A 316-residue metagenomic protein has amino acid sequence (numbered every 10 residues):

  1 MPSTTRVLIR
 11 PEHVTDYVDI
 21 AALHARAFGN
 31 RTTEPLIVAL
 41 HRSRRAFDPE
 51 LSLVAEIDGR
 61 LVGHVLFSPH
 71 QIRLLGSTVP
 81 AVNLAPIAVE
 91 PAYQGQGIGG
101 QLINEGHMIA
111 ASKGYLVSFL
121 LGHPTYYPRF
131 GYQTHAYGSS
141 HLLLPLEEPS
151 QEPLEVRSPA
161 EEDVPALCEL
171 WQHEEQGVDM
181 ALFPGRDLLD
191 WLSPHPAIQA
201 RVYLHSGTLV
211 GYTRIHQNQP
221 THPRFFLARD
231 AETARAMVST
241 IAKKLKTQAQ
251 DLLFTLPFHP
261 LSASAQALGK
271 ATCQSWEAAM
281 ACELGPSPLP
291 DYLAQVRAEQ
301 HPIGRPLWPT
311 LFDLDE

Functional and structural regions predicted by a protein language model:
P2-P69, S77-N83, E148-G185, P220-T221 (+1 more regions): Short amphipathic alpha-helix that is part of the acyltransferase structural core
E50-V54, H64, P86, I198-V202 (+1 more regions): Short hydrophobic/aromatic beta-strand element in the GNAT-like acyltransferase core that lines or flanks the acyl-donor
G59, V89, G97: Conserved G/P- and acidic residue-centered "switch" motifs that form tight phosphate/ATP-binding loops in soluble
A85-Q94, P223-A234: A short, internal acetyl-CoA/4′-phosphopantetheine-binding micro-motif in the GNAT/acyltransferase core
A92-E105, Y115, E232-I241: Conserved acetyl-CoA pyrophosphate-binding loop and the N-cap/start of the following alpha-helix in GNAT-like
H107-G122, T247-F258: Conserved GNAT acetyl-CoA-binding A-motif
Q133-P149, A228-A231, S239-E316: Active-site/acyl-donor-binding loops of N-acyltransferases
T134-L227, A231-E232: Amide-forming acyltransferase catalytic core, primarily the GNAT-like/NAT-type and related acyltransferase folds
